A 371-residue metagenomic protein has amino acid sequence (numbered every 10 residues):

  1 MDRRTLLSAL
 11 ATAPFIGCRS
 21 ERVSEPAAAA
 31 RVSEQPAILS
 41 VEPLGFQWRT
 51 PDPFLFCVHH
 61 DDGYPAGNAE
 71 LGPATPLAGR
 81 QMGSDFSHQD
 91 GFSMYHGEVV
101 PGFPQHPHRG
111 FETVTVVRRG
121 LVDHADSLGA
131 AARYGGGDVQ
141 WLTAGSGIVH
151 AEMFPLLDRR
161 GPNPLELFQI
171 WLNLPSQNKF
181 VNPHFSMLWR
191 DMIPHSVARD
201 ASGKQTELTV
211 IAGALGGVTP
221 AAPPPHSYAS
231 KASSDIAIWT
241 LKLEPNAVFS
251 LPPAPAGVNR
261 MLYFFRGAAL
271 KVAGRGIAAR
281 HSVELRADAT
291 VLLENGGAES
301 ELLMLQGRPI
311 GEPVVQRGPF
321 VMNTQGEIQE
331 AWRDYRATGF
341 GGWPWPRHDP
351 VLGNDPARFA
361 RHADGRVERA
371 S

Functional and structural regions predicted by a protein language model:
D2-S371: Jelly-roll (double-stranded beta-helix
